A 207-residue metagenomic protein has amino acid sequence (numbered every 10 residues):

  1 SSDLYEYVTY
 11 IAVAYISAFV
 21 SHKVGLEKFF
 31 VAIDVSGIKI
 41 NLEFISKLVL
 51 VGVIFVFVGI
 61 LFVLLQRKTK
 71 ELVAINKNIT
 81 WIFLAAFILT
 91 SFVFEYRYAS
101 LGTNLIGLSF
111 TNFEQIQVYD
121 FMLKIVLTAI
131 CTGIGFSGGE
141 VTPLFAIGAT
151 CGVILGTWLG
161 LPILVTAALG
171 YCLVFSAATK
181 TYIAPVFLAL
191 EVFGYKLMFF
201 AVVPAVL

Functional and structural regions predicted by a protein language model:
S1-L207: Alpha-helical transmembrane segments and immediately membrane-proximal extracytoplasmic
